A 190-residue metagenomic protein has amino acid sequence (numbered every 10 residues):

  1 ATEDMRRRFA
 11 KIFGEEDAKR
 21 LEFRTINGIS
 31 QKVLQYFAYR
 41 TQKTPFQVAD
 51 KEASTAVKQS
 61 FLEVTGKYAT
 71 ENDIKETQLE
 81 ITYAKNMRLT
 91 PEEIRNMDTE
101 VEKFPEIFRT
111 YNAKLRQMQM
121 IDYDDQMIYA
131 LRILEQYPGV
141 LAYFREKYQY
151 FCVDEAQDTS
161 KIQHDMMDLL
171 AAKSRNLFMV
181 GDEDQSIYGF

Functional and structural regions predicted by a protein language model:
A1-K43, A142, K161, Q185-I187: P-loop NTPase Walker
T2, S30, L34, K85-L89 (+2 more regions): Short alpha-helix boundary/capping elements
A18-R20, Y39-D124, Y148: ATP-hydrolysis module of ASCE/P-loop NTPase motor domains, specifically the Walker B Asp-Glu catalytic pair
I26-I29, T77-Y83, Y129-A130, K147 (+1 more regions): Short acidic/histidine-centered micro-motifs embedded in hydrophobic/aromatic stretches that mark compact functional
A49-A53, T99-F190: Conserved helicase NTPase motor core
